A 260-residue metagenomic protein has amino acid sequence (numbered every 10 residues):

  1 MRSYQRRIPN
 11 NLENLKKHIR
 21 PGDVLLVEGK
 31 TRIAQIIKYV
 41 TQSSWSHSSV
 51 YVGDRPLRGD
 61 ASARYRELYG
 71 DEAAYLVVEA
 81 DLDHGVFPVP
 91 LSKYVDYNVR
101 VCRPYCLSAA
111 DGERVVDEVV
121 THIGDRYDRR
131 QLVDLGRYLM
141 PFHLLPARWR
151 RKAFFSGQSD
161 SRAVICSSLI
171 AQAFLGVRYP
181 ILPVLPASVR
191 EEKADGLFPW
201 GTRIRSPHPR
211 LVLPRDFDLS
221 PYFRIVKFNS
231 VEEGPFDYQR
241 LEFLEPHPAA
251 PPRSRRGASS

Functional and structural regions predicted by a protein language model:
M1-S260: Cysteine-nucleophile amide-bond enzymes
